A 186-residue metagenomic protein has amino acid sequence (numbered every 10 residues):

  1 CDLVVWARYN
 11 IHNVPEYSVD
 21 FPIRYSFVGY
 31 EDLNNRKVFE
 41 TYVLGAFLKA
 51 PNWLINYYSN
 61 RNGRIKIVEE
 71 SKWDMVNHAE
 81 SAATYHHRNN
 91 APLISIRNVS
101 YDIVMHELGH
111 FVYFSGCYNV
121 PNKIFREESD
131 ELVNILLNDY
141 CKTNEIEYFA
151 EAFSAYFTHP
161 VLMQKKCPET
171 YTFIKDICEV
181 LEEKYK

Functional and structural regions predicted by a protein language model:
D2-K186: Active-site-flanking segments in enzyme catalytic domains
